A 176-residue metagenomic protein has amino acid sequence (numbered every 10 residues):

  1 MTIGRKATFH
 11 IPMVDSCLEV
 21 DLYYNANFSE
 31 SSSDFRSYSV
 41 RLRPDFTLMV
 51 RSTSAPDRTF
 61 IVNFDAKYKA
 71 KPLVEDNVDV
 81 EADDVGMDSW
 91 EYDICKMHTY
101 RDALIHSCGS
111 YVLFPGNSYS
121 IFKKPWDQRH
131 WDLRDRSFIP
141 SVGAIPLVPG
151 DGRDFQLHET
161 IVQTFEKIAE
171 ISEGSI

Functional and structural regions predicted by a protein language model:
M1-I176: Catalytic core segments in nucleotide and nucleic-acid processing enzymes
